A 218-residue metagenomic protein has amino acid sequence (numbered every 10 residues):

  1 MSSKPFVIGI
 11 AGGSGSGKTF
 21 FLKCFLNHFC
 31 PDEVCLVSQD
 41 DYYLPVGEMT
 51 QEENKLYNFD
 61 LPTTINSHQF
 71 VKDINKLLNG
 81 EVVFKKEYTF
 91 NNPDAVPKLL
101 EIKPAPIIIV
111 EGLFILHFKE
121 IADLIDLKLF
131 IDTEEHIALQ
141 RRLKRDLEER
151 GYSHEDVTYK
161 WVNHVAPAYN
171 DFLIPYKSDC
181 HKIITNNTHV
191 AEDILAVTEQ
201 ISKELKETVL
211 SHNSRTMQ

Functional and structural regions predicted by a protein language model:
M1-P5: Phosphate-binding P-loop
V7-G9: Short hydrophobic/aromatic beta-strand immediately N-terminal to the Walker A/P-loop
S14: The conserved Walker
K18: Conserved lysine of the Walker
F21: Hydrophobic positions on the alpha1 helix immediately C-terminal to the Walker A/P-loop
D32-S38, L44-N92: Conserved nucleotide-sensing/catalytic segment adjacent to the nucleotide-binding pocket in NTP-handling enzymes
V96-E149: ATP-dependent NMP and nucleoside kinases share a basic, alpha-helical "lid"
K103, K144-L147, A166-Q218: NTP-dependent small-molecule kinase module
